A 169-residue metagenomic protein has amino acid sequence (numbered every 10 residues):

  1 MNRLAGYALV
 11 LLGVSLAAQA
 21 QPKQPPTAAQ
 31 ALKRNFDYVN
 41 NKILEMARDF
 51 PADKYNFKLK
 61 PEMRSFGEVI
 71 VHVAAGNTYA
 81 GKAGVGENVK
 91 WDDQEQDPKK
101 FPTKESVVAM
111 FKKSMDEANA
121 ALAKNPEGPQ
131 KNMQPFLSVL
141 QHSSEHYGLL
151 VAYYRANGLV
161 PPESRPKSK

Functional and structural regions predicted by a protein language model:
M1-A8: Bacterial N-terminal signal peptides that target proteins for export
V10-Q19: Hydrophobic h-region of N-terminal signal peptides that target proteins for export in Gram-negative bacteria
Q19-A28: Cleaved targeting-peptide boundary
P22, D37-N41, K99-K100, V107-A109: Carbohydrate-interacting regions of secretory-pathway proteins
T27-K33, F101-E105: Active-site rim elements
K33-D37, N41-L44, K54-D93, G128-K169: Short, contiguous alpha-helical
M46, P98-S143: Acidic/histidine-rich alpha-helical segments that form the ligand environment of transition-metal centers
